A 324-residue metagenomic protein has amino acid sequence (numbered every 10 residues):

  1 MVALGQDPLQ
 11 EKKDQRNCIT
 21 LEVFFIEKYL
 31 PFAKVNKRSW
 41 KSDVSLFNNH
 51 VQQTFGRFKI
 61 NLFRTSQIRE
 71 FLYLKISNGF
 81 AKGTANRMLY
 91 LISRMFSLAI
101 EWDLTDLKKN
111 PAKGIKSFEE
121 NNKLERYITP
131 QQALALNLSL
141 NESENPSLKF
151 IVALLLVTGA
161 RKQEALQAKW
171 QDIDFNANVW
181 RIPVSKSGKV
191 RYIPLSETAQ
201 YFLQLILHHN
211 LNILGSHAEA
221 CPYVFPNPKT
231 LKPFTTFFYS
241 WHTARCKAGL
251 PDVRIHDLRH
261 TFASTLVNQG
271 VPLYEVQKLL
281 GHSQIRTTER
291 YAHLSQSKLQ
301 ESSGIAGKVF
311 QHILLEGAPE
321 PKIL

Functional and structural regions predicted by a protein language model:
M1-N61, S66, L214-A218: N-terminal DNA-binding module of tyrosine recombinases/phage integrases
D14, L138, L205-E219, P226-K229 (+1 more regions): C-terminal secondary-structure termini that scaffold catalytic or DNA-interacting sites
L46, H50, F58-Y73, S77-G114 (+1 more regions): N-terminal DNA-binding recognition helix of tyrosine site-specific recombinases/integrases
F63, S147-L148, P251-Q269: Short basic/aromatic active-site micro-motif
K82, N86-M88, E101, T105-K162 (+6 more regions): Basic, Lys/Arg- and aromatic-enriched nucleic-acid-binding interface segment
E101, A153, V157-E164, S240-T243 (+3 more regions): C-terminal catalytic core of tyrosine-transesterase DNA break-rejoin enzymes
Q131, A177, S196-P251: Active-site/catalytic core of tyrosine-dependent DNA strand-transfer enzymes
D172-V179, P251-D252, V271-R290, S297 (+1 more regions): Short, polar N-cap/turn motifs at the start of nucleic acid-interacting alpha helices
